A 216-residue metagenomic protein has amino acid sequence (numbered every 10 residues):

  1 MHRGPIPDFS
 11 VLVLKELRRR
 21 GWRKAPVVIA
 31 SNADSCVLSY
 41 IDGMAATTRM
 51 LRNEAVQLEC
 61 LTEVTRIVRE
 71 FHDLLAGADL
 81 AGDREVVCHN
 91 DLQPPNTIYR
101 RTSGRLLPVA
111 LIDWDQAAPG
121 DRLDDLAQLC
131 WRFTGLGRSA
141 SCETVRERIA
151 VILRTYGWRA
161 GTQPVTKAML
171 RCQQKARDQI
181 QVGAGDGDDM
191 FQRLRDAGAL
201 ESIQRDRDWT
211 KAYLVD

Functional and structural regions predicted by a protein language model:
M1-L74: A conserved alpha-helical element in kinase catalytic cores
M50-N90, P95, R101-G104, I149 (+1 more regions): Conserved kinase catalytic-core helix
L51-E54, A118-G120, L136-A140: Short, polar/flexible loop-turn hinges at active-site or ligand-entry regions and domain interfaces
L75-D83, G137-S141, A160: Short helix-to-loop capping/linker segments positioned immediately adjacent to catalytic or ligand/cofactor-binding
V86, P94-L129: Catalytic activation segment of kinase domains across protein kinase-like and atypical kinase folds
D125-W158, Q173-G183: Active-site activation/catalytic loop segments of kinase-like enzymes and analogous catalytic loops in related
V165-R171: Eukaryotic Ser/Thr/Pro-rich intrinsically disordered, low-complexity regulatory regions
A176-D216: ATP/Mg2+ or Mg2+-diphosphate-binding catalytic cores that bind nucleotide phosphates or diphosphates via glycine-rich
